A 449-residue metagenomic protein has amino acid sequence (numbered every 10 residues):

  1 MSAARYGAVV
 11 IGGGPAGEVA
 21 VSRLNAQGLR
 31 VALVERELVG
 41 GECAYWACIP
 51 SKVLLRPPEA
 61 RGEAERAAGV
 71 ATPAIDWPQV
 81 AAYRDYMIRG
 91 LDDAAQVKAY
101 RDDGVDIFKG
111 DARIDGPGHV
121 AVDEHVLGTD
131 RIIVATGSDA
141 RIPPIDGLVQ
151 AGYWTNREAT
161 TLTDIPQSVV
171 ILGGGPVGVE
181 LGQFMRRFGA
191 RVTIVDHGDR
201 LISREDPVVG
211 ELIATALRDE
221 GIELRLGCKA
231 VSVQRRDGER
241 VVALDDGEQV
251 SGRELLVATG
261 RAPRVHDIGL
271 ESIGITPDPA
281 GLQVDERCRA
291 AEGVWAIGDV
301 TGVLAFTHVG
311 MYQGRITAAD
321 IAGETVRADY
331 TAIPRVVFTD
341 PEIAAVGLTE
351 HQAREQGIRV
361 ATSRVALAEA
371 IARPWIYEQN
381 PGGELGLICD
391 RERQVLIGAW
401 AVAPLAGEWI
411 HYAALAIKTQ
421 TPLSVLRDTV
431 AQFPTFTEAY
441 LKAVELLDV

Functional and structural regions predicted by a protein language model:
S2-Y6, A16, R23-I165, T193 (+7 more regions): Glycine-rich flavin
V9-I11, A112, L127-G137, I171-L172 (+4 more regions): Short hydrophobic core segments
I11-E37, I49, V53-A60, F338-T349 (+1 more regions): Flexible, glycine-rich terminal cap/loop adjacent to redox cofactors in electron-transfer oxidoreductases
G12-G17, V169-M185: Glycine-rich adenosine-cofactor-binding loop
V21, N25, G182-R187: Gly/Ala-rich phosphate-binding loop of Rossmann-like dinucleotide-binding domains, activating on the conserved
P50, V120, P263, A290 (+2 more regions): Hydrophobic "anchor" residues
A140, A280-G293, R373-G386: FAD-binding beta-loop-beta segment adjacent to the flavin cofactor pocket
V149-P166, Q249-I321, A416: FAD-site-proximal beta/loop scaffold in flavoenzymes
